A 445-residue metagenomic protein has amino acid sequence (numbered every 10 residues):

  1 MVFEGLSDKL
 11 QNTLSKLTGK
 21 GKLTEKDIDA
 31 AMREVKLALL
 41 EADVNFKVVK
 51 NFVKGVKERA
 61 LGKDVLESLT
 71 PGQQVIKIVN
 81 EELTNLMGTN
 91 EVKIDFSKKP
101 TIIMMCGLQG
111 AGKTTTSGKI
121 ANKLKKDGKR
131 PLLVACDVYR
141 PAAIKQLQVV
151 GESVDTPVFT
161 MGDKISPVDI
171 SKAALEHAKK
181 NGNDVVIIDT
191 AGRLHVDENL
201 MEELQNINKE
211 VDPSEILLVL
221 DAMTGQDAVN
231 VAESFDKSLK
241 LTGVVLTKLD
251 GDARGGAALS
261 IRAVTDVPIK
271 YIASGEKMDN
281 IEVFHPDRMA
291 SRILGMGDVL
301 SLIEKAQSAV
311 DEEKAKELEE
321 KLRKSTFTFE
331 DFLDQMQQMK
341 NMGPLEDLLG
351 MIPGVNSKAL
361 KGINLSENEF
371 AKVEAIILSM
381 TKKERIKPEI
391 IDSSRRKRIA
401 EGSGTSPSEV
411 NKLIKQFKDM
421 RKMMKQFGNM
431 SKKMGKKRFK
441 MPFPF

Functional and structural regions predicted by a protein language model:
F3-K20, R288-F445: Long amphipathic alpha-helical segments used for membrane anchoring, targeting, substrate engagement, or oligomerization
L6, L10-C136, A143-D163, P167-T190: Primarily NTPase-proximal linker/entry elements flanking Walker-type ATP/GTP-binding cores
L17, D43, V79, L108 (+9 more regions): Residue-level signature of catalytic and energy-coupling elements of molecular machines, predominantly ATP/GTP-dependent
K20, D27, E67, K93-S97 (+15 more regions): Replace "in large, NTP-powered and nucleic-acid-processing enzymes" with "in large, NTP-powered factors and other
N45, Q109, V134-Y139, M161-D163 (+5 more regions): G-domain G4 guanine-recognition motif of GTPases
D127-L132, V154-V158, D184-V186, V211-I216 (+2 more regions): Short, surface-exposed connector motifs at secondary-structure boundaries
P141-L147, A228, G256: Short, glycine/polar-rich helix-capping loops at beta-to-alpha or helix-loop-helix junctions that flank or form
S171-A174, K179, N183, H195 (+2 more regions): Conserved phosphate-handling catalytic cores of large alpha/beta enzymes
